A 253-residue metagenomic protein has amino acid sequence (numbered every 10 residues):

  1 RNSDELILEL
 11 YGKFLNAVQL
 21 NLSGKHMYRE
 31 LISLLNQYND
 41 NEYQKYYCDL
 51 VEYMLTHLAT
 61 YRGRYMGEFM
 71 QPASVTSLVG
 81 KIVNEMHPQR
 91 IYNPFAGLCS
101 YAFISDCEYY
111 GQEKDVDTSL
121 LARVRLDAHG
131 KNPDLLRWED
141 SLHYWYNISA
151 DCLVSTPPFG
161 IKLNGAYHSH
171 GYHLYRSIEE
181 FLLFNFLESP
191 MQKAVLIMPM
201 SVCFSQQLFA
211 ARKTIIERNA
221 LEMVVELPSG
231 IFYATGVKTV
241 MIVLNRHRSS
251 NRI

Functional and structural regions predicted by a protein language model:
R1-R62: Long recognition/docking surfaces used for binding and targeting
Y65-S155, G160-K162, S169, P199-M200: Conserved S-adenosyl-L-methionine
P157, L244-R246: C-terminal beta-strand of the catalytic ATP-binding
F159, S249-I253: Short, intrinsically disordered, charge-balanced linker/junction segments flanking boundaries in proteins
K162-A166, Q206-Q207: Conserved ATPase-coupling elements of RecA-like P-loop NTPase cores
Y167-R176: Conserved catalytic motifs of ABC-family nucleotide-binding domains
Y175-L244: Conserved Class I SAM-dependent methyltransferase catalytic core
